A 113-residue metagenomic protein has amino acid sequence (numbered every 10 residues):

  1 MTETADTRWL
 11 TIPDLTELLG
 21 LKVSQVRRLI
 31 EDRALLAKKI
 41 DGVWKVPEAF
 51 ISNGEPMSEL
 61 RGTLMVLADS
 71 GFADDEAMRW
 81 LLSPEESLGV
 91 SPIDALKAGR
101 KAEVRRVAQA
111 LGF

Functional and structural regions predicted by a protein language model:
M1-F113: Non-transmembrane "mature" sequence context
